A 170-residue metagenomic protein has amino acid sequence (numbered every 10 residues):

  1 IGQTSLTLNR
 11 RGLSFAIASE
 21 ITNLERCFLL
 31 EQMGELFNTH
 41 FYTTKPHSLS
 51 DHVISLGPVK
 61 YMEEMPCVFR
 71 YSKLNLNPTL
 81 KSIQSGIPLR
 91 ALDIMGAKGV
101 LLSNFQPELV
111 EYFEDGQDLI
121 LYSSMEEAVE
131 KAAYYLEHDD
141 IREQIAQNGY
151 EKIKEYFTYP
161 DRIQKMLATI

Functional and structural regions predicted by a protein language model:
I1-Q84, P88, V100-L102, Q106-L109: Nucleotide-sugar donor-binding catalytic core of glycosyltransferases
E63-E64, E127-E130: Short acidic active-site motifs
D93-G96: Short alpha-helix at the nucleotide-sugar/activated-sugar donor binding site of glycosyltransferases and closely
D115-G116: Glycine-centered loop/turn motifs
L119-M125, Y135-D139: Conserved acidic donor-binding segment of nucleotide-sugar-dependent glycosyltransferases
I141-E155, K165: A short, well-ordered alpha-helix in the C-terminal region of glycosyltransferases
Y159-I170: C-terminal alpha-helical cap of glycosyltransferases
